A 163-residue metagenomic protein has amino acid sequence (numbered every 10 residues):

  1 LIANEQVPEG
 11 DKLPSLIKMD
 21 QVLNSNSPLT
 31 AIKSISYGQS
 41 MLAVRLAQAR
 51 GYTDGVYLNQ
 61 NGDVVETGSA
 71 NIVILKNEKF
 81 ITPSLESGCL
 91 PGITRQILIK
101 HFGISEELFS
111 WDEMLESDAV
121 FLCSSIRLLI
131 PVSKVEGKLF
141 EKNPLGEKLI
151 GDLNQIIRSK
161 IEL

Functional and structural regions predicted by a protein language model:
L1-L163: Helix-start/capping segments and mature chain N-termini
